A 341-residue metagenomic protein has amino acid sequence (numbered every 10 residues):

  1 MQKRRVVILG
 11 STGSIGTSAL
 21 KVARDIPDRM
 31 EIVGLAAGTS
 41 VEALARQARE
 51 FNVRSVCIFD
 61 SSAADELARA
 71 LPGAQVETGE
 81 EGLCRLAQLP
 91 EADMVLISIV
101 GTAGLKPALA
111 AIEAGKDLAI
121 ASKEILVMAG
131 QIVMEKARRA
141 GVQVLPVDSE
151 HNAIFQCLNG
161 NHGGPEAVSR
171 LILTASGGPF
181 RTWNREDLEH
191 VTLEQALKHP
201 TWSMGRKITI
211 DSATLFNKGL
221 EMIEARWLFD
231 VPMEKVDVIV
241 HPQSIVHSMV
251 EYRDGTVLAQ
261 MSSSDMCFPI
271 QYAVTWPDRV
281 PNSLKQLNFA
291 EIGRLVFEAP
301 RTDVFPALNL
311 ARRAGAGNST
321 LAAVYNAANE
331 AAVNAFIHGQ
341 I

Functional and structural regions predicted by a protein language model:
M1-I341: Catalytic, metal-anchored helix/loop core of enzyme active sites in primary metabolism
